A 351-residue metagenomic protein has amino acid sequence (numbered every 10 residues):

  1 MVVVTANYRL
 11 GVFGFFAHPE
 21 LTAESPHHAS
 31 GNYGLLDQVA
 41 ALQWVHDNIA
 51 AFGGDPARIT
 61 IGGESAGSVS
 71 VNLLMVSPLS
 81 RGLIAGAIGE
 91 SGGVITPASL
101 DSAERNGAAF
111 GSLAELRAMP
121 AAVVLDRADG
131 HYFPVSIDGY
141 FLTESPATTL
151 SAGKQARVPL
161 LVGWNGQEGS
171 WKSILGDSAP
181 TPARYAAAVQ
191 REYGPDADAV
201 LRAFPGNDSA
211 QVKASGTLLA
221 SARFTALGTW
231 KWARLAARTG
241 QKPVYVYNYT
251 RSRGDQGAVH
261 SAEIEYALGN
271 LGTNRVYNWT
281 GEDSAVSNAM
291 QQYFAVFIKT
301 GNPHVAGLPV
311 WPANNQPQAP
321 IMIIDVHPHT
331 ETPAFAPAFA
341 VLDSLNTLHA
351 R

Functional and structural regions predicted by a protein language model:
M1-L113, Y140-F141, A147-L175, Q241 (+2 more regions): Serine-hydrolase-like catalytic core of hydrolytic proteins
R9-G11, G62-A66, Y247-D255, P309-N315: Short, solvent-exposed turn/loop segments enriched in Gly/Ser/Thr/Pro and often Arg
L36-Q43, V69, R105, A226-W230 (+3 more regions): A structural signal for well-ordered alpha-helical segments within the folded catalytic domains of diverse enzymes
I49-R58, A114-E115, R234-Y245, V296-P312: Surface-exposed helix-capping loop/turn segments at secondary-structure junctions
V76-R81, D255-V259, A313-N314: Short glycine-biased active-site loop of nucleotidyltransferases that positions the nucleotide triphosphate and helps
E115-D283, Y293, T300: Substrate-gating cap/lid region and adjacent catalytic-acid/histidine neighborhood within extracellular/lumenal
H304-T332: Mature extracytoplasmic/periplasmic domains
H327-R351: Tryptophan-rich aromatic "cage" segments
